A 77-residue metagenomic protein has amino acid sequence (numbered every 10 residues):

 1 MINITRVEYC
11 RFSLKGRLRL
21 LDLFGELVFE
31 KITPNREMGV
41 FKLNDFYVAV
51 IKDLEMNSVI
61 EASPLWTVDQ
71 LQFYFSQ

Functional and structural regions predicted by a protein language model:
M1-Q77: Polybasic/polar functional segments that serve as interface/processing modules
